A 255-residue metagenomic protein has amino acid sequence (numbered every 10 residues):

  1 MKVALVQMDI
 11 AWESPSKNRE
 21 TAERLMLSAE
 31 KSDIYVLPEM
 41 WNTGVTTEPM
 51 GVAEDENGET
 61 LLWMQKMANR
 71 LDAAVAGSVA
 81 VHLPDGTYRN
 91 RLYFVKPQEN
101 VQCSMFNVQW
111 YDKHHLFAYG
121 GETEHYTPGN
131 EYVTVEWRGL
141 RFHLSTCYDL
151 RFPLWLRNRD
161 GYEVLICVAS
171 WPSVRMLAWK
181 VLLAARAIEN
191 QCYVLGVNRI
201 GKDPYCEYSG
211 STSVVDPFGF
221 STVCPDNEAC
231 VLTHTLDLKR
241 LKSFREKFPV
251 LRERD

Functional and structural regions predicted by a protein language model:
M1-L5: Extreme N-terminal starter segment of soluble prokaryotic enzymes
Q7-W12: Short polar catalytic/cofactor-binding loops
P15-S16, E23-E99, Q109, P172-I188: Cys-nucleophile CN-hydrolase/nitrilase-fold catalytic domain and related Cys-dependent amidase chemistry that acts on
K17-M26, L150-L156: Short, acidic/polar
I34, L140-F142, V164: Structural motif
G58-A76, R151-V231: CN hydrolase (nitrilase-like) catalytic-core segments centered on the catalytic cysteine and neighboring Lys/Glu
G77-V79, R91-V95, V133, T212-V214 (+1 more regions): Short beta-strand scaffold segments in enzyme catalytic cores
L83-R159, R175-V181, S243-V250: Active-site catalytic loop in hydrolytic enzyme cores
